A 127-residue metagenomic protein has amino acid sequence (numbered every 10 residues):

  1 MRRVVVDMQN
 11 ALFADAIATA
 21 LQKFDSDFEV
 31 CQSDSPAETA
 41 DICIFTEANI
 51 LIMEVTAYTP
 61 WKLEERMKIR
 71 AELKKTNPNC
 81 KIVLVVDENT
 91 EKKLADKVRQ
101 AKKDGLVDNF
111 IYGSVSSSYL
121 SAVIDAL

Functional and structural regions predicted by a protein language model:
M1-V4: Extreme N-terminal starter segment of soluble prokaryotic enzymes
D7-M8: Conserved acidic carboxylate
A11-S33: Two-component/phosphorelay signaling modules centered on CheY-like receiver
I17-L21, K68-E72, K93-K103: Short, aromatic/basic amphipathic alpha-helical patches
D34-I50, P60: Acidic, metal-coordinating helix/loop segments flanking the phosphotransfer/catalytic sites of two-component signaling
I50-N77, V86-N89: Conserved phosphotransfer microenvironments
L51, I82, N109-F110: Two-component signal transduction core modules
V86-A126: Output/docking surface of receiver
